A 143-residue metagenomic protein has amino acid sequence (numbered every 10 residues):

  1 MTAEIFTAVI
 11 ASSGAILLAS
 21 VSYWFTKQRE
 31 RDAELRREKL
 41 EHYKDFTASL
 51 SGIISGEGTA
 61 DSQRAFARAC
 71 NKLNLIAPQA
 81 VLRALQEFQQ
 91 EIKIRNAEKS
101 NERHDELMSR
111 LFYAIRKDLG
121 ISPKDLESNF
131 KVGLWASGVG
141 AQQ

Functional and structural regions predicted by a protein language model:
T2, F6, L17-Q143: Conserved non-transmembrane functional hotspots
A8-G14: Hydrophobic H-region at the start of alpha-helical membrane spans
